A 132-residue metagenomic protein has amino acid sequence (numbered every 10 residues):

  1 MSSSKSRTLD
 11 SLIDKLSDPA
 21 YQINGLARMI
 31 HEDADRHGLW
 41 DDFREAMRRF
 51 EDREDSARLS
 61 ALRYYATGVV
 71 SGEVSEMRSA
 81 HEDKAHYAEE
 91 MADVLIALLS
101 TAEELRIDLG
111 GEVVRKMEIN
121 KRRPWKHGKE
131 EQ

Functional and structural regions predicted by a protein language model:
S2-M91, L95-Q132: Flexible "arm" and connector segments at domain edges
